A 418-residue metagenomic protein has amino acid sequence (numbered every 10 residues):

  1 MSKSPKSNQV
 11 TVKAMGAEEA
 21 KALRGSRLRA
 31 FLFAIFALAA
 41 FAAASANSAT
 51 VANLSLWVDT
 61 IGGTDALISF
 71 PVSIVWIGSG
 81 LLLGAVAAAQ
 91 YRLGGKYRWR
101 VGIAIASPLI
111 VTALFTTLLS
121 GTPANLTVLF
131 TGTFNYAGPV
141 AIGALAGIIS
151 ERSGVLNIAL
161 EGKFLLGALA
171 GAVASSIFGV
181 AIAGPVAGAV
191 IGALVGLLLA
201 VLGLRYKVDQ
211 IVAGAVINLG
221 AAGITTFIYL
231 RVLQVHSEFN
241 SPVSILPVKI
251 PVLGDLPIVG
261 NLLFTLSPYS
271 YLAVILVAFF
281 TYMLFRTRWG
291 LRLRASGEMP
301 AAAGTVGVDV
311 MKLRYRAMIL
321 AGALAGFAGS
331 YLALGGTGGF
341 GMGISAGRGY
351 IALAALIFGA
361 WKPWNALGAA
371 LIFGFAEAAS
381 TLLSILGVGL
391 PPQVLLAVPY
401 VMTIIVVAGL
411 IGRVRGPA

Functional and structural regions predicted by a protein language model:
M1-I61, S73-L114, F279, E298 (+2 more regions): Cytosolic-side transmembrane-helix boundaries in multi-pass membrane proteins
A20-L23, Q90-W99, E151-V155, V195-I250 (+4 more regions): Short loop segments and helix-boundary regions at transmembrane helix junctions of multi-pass inner-membrane proteins
A46-A52, P123-N125, F130, L284 (+2 more regions): Inter-helical junctions in multi-pass inner-membrane proteins, predominant in energy-converting antiporter-like
A46-S55, A222-V259, S380-V388, R413-A418: Extracellular/periplasmic helix-loop junction at the C-terminal end of a transmembrane helix in multi-pass membrane
V128-I177, P185, L197-I211, I357-W361 (+1 more regions): Single transmembrane alpha-helix segments in multi-pass membrane proteins
P139, R205-L230, F239-S241, A273 (+2 more regions): Pore- or pathway-lining transmembrane helices of multi-pass membrane proteins that form conduits for solutes/ions
G254-A295, L324, R413-V414: Alpha-helical transmembrane segments of multi-pass integral membrane proteins
Y269, I275-V277, G304-L332: Transmembrane alpha-helices
